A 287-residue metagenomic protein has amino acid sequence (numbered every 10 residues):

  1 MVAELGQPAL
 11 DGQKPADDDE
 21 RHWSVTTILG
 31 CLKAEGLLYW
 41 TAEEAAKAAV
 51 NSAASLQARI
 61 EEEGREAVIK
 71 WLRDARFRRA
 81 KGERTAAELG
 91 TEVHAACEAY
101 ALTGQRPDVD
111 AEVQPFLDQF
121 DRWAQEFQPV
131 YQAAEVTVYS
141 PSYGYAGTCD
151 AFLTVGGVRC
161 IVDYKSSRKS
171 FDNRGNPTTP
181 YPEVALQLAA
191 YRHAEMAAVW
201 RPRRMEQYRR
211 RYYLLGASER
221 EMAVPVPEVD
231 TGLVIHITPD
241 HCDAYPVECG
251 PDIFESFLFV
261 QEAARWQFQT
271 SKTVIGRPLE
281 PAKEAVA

Functional and structural regions predicted by a protein language model:
M1-A146: Metal-dependent nuclease catalytic cores that hydrolyze phosphodiester bonds in DNA/RNA, characterized by
M1-K14, M205-S218, F268-A287: Glycine- and charge-rich intrinsically disordered segments
R21, R59, R65, R73-R79 (+12 more regions): Arginine residue identity/basic-tract feature
I28, I60, I69, I161 (+3 more regions): Weak global preference for isoleucine
C31, A48, L102, D108 (+3 more regions): Amphipathic alpha-helical interaction segments
Q132-A264, Q269: Mg2+/Mn2+-dependent nuclease catalytic core
